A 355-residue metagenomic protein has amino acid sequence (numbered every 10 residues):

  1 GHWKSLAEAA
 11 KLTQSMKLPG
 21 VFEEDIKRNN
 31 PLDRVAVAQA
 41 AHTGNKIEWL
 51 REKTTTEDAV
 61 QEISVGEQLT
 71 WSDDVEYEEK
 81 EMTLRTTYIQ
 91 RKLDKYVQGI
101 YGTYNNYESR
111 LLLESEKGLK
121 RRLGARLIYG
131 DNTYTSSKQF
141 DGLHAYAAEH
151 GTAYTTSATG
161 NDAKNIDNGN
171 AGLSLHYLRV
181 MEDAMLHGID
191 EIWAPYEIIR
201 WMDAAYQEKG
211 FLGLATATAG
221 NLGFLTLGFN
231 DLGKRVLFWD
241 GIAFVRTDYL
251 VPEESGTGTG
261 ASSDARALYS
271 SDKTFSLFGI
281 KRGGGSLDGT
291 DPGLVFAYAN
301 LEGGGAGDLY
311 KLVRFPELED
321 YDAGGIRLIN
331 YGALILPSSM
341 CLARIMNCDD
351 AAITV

Functional and structural regions predicted by a protein language model:
G1-N29, S137-R179, D183, H187 (+2 more regions): Sequence/fold signature of self-assembling virion shell proteins
S5-R91, L112, S136-S137: Assembly/oligomerization interface modules of large self-assembling protein complexes
K17, D33, V37, T43 (+14 more regions): Generic local-structure boundary detector
D25, D58-V60, V65-L69, D73-D74 (+8 more regions): Alpha-helical context
N45-E52, D73-G151, M181-M202, F315-I335: Long, contiguous amphipathic alpha-helices that act as assembly "spine/axial" helices in icosahedral shell and virion
